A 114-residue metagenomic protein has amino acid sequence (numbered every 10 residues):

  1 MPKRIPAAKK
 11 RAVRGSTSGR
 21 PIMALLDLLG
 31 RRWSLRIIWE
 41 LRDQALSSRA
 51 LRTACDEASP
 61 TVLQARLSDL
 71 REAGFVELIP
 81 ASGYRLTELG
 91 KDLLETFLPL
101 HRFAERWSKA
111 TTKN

Functional and structural regions predicted by a protein language model:
M1-K9, A54-R66: Membrane-interacting alpha-helical segments
P2-K9, S16-P21, W39, E95-N114: Amphipathic alpha-helical dimerization/coiled-coil segments that flank or bridge DNA-binding/regulatory modules
G15-V62, A73-F75, Y84-K91: N-terminal helix-turn-helix DNA-binding core of bacterial DNA-binding proteins
S68-K113: Charged, amphipathic alpha-helical coiled-coil/dimerization segments
